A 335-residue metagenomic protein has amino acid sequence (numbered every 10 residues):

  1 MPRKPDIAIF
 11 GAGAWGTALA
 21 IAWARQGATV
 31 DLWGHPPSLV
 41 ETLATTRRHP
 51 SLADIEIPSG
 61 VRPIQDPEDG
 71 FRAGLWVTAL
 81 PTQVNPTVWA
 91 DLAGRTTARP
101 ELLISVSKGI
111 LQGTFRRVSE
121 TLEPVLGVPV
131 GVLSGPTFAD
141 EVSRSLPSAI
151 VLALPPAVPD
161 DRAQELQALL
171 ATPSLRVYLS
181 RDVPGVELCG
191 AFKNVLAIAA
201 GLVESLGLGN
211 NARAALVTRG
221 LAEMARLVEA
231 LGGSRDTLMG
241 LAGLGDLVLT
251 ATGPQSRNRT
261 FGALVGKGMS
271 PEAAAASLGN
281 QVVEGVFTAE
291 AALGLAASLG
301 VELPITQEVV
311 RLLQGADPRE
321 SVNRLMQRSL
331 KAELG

Functional and structural regions predicted by a protein language model:
M1-E56, R62-Q65, D91: NAD(P)+-binding Rossmann beta1-loop-alpha1 motif at the extreme N-terminus of oxidoreductases
F10, A14, A18, S38 (+15 more regions): Conserved active-site and cofactor/substrate-binding residues in soluble primary-metabolism enzymes
I21, R25, T45, A90 (+5 more regions): Short, well-ordered alpha-helices that flank and scaffold nucleotide-derived cofactor binding pockets
I57-P147, P155-P156, A163-A168: Rossmann-like NAD(P)(H) cofactor-binding subdomain of soluble oxidoreductases
R95, T121-V130, P147-T237: Internal alpha-helical scaffold of NAD(P)-dependent oxidoreductase catalytic cores
K193, A200-E204, E229-M239, G243 (+1 more regions): NAD(P)-dependent Rossmann-like dehydrogenase/reductase catalytic/cofactor-binding core
